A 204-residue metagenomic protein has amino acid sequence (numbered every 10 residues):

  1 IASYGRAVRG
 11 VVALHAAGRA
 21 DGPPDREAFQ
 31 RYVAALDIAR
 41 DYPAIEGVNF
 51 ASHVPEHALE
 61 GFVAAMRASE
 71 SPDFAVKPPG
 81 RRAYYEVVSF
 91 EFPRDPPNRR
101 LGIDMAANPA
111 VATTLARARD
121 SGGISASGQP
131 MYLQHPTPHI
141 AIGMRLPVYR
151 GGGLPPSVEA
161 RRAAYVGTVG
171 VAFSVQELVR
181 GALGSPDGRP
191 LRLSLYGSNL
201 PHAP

Functional and structural regions predicted by a protein language model:
I1-R19: N-terminal alpha-helical signal peptides/signal-anchor transmembrane segments
A16-P204: Intrinsically disordered, low-complexity polar/acidic regions
